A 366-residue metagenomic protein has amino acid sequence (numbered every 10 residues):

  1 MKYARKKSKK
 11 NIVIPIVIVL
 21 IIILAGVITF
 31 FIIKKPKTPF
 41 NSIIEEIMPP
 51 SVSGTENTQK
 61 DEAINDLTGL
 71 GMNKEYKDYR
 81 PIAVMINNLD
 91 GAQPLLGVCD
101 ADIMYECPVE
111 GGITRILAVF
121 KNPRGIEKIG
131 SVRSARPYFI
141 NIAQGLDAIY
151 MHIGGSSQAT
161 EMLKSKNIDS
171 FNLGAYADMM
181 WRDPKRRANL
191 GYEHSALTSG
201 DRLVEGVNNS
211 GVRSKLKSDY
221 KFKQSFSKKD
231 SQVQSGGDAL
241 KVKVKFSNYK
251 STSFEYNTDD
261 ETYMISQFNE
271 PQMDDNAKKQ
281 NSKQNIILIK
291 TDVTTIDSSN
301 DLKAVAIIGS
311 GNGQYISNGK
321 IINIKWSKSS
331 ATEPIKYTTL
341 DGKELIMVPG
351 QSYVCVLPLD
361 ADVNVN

Functional and structural regions predicted by a protein language model:
Y3-S8, F40-I103, E110-N366: A surface/extracellular/periplasmic glyco- and lipid-processing/surface-interacting theme
R5-L20, F31: N-terminal Sec-pathway targeting helices
V13, K34-K37, I47-M48: Selective for proline/serine-rich intrinsically disordered segments in cytosolic/nuclear regulatory regions
V27-S42: Hydrophobic single-pass membrane-insertion segments
